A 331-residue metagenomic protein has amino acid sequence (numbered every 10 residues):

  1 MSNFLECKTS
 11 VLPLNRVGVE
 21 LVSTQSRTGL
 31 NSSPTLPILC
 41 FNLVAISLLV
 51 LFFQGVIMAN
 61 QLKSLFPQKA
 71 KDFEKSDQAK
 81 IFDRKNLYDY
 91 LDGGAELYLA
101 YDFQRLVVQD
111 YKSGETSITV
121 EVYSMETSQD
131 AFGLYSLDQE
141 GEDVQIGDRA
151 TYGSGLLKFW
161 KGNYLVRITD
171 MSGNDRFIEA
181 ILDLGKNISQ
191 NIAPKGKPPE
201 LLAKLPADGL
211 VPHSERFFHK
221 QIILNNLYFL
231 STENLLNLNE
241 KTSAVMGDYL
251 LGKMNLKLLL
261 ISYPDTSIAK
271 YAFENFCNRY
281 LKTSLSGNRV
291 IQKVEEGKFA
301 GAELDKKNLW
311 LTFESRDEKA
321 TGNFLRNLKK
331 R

Functional and structural regions predicted by a protein language model:
M1-V50: Intrinsic disorder/low-complexity segments
F53-R331: Soluble, non-membrane globular domain cores that form compact, hydrophobic packing and curved binding surfaces
